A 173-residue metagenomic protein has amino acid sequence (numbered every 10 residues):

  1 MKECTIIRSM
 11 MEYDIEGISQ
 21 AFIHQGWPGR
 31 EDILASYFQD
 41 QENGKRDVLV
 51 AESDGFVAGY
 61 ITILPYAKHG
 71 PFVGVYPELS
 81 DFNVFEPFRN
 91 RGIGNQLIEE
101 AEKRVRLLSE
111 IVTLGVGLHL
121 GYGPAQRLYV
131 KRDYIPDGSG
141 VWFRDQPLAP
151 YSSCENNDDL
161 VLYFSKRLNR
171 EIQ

Functional and structural regions predicted by a protein language model:
T5, S9-E16, Q20-E86, I98-E99 (+2 more regions): Acetyl-CoA-dependent GNAT
I23, R89, V130: Short polybasic/polar patches that bind polyanions
R46, N157-Y163: Short hydrophobic/aromatic beta-strand or adjacent loop that forms the aromatic wall/cage of a ligand/substrate-binding
F72-V75, E155-D159: Short coil/turn motifs at beta-sheet boundaries
F82-R89, G117-H119: A short, internal acetyl-CoA/4′-phosphopantetheine-binding micro-motif in the GNAT/acyltransferase core
G92: Glycine-rich phosphate-binding loop
N95, L118-S153, N157: Conserved active-site alpha-helix within GNAT-family acetyltransferase domains
V105-L118: Conserved GNAT acetyl-CoA-binding A-motif
